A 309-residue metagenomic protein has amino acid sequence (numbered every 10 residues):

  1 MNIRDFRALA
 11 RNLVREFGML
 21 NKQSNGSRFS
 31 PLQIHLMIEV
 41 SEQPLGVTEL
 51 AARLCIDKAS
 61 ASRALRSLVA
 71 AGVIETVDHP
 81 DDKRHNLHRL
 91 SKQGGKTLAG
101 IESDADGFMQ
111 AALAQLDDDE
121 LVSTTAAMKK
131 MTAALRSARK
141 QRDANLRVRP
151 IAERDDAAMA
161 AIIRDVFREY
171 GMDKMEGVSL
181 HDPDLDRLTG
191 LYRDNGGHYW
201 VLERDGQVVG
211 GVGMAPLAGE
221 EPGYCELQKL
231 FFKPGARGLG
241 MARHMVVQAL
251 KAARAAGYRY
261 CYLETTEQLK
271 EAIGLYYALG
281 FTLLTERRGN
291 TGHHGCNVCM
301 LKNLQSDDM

Functional and structural regions predicted by a protein language model:
M1-P31, I151-R154, M159-A160, E169: N-terminal leader segment of winged-helix/HTH proteins
R4-D5, S103-L146: Terminal interaction helix/tail motif
M19-S60, L65, A71, A256 (+1 more regions): N-terminal helix-turn-helix DNA-binding core of bacterial DNA-binding proteins
P44-H88, G95, G206-V208, V212-G213 (+2 more regions): Canonical helix-turn-helix DNA-binding module
S67-V122, G238-L239, H244-K251, A255-A256 (+2 more regions): Charged, amphipathic alpha-helical coiled-coil/dimerization segments
K92, A133-A157, Q305-M309: Conserved N-terminal entry element of GNAT/NAT acetyltransferase domains
L146, P150-Q228, K233-P234, V246-Q248 (+3 more regions): Acetyl-CoA-dependent GNAT
E169-Y170, R259-Y262, T266-M309: C-terminal "cap" of GNAT-fold acetyltransferases
